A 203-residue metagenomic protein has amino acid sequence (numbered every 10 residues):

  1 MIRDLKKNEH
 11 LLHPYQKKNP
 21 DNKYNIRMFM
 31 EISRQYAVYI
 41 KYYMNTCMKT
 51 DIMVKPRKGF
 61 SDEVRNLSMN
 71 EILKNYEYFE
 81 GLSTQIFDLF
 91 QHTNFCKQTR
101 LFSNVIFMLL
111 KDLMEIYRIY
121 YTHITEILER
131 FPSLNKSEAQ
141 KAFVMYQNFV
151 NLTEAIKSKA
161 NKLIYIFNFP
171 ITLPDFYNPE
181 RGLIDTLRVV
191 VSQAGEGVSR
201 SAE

Functional and structural regions predicted by a protein language model:
M1-A202: Eukaryote-specific intrinsically disordered, low-complexity regulatory regions enriched for Ser/Thr/Pro/Gln
